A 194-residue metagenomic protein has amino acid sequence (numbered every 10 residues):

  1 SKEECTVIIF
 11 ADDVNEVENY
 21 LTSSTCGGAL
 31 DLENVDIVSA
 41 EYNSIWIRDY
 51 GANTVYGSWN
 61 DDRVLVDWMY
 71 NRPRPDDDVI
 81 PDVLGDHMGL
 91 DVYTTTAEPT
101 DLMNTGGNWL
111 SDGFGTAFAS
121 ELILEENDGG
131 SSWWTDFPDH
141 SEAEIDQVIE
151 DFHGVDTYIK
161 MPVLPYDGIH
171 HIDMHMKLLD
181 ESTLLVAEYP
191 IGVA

Functional and structural regions predicted by a protein language model:
S1-A194: The feature marks the mature, well-folded catalytic cores of soluble enzymes
